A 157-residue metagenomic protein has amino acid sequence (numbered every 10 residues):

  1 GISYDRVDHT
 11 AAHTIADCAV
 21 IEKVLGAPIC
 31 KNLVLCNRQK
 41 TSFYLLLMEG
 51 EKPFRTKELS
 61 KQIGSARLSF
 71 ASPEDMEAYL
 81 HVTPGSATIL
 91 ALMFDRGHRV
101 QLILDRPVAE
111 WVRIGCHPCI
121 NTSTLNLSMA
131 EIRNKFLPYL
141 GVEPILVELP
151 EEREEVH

Functional and structural regions predicted by a protein language model:
G1-H157: Extended, low-hydrophobicity, polar/charged segments
